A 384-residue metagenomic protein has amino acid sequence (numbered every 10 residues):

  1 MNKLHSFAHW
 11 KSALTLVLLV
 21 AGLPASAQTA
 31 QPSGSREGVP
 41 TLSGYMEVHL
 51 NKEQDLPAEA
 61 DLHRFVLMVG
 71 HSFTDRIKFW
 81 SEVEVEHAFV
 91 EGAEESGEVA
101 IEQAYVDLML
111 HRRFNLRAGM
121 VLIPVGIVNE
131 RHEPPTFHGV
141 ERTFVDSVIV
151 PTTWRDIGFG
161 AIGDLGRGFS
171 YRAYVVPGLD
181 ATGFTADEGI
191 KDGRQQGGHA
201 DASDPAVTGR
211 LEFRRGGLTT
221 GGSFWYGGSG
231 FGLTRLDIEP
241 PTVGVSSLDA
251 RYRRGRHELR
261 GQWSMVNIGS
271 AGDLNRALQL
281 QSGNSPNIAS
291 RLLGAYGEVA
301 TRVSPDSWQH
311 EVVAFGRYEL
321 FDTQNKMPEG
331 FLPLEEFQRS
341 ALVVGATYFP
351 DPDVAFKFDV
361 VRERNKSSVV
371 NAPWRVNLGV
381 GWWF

Functional and structural regions predicted by a protein language model:
M1-F7, L14-L56, F384: N-terminal periplasmic/intermembrane-space "pro-region" immediately following the signal or transit peptide
F7, A88, N365-S367: Short strand->helix junction
A30-A181, S203-T220, R291-S304, V313-K326: Outer membrane beta-barrel
K52-Q54, A93, A104-M109, F137 (+2 more regions): Outer-membrane beta-barrel pore domains
P135-T143, G189-D192, R276-L280: Short glycine/proline- and charge-enriched loop/turn segments that cap or connect secondary-structure elements
V145-V148, Q195-G198, D237: Short, P/G- and charge-enriched loop/turn segments at secondary-structure junctions
E188-L233: Loop-centered beta-sheet repeat module
